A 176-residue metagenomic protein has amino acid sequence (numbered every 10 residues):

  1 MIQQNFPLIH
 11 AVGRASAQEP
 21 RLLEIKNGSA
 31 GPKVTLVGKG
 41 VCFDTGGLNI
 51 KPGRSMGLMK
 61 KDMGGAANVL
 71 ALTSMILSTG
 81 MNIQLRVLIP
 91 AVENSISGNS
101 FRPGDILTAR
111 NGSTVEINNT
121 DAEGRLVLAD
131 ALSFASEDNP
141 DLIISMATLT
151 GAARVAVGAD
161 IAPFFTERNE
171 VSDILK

Functional and structural regions predicted by a protein language model:
M1-K176: A generic structural signal for tightly packed, nonpolar segments enriched in small/aliphatic residues
